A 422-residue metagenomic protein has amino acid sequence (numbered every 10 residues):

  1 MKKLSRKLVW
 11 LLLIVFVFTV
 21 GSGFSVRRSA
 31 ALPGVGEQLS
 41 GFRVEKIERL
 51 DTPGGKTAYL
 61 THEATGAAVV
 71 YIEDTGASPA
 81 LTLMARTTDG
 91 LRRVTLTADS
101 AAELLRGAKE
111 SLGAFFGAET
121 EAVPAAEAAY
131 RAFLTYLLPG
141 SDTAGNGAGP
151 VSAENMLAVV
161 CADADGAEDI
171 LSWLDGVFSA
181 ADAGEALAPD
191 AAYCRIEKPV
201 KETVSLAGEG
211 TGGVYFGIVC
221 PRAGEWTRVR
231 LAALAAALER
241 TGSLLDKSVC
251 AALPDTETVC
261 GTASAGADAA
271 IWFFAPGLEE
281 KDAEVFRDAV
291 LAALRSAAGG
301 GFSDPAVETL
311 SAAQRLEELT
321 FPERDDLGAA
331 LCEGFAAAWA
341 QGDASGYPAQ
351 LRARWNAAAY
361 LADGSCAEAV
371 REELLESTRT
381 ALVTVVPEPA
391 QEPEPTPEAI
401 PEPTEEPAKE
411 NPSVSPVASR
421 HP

Functional and structural regions predicted by a protein language model:
M1-R6, L374: Short, Lys/Arg-rich N-terminal segment immediately upstream of the first membrane anchor
L4, S25-E37, A85-E154, D288 (+2 more regions): Acidic/histidine-enriched segments that form metal/cofactor-coordinating and catalytic pocket/exosite environments
L4-D99, R106, A153-A252, A381-E398 (+3 more regions): His/Glu-rich zincin catalytic helix
G36-D51, A132-L157, P189-C194, R222 (+1 more regions): Histidine-acidic residue clusters that define the catalytic metal-binding segment of zinc metallopeptidase domains
A77-A80, T97-L105, A122-E127, D163 (+9 more regions): Solvent-exposed, acidic/flexible segments
A80, A101-L105, K109, E127 (+12 more regions): Extracytoplasmic/secreted envelope proteins and their assembly/folding machinery, especially bacterial periplasmic
A122, A186-A192, T256-V259, G300-S311: Flexible, glycine/charged-enriched surface loops at secondary-structure junctions
A270-D304: Extended amphipathic alpha-helical segments enriched in small hydrophobics
